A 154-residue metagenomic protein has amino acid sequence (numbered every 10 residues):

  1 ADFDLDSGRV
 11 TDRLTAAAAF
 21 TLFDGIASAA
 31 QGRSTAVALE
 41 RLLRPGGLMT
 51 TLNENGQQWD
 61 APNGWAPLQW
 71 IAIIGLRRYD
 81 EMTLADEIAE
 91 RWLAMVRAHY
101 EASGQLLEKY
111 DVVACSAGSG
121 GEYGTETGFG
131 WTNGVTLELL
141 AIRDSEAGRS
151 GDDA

Functional and structural regions predicted by a protein language model:
A1-G64, R97-A154: Extended glycan-interaction surfaces of carbohydrate-active proteins
A17-A29, Q69-M82: Alpha-helical support elements that line or immediately flank enzyme active sites and cofactor-binding pockets
A36, I88-A89: Inward-facing hydrophobic residues that define packing positions of alpha-helical scaffold repeats
I73, A85, L140-D144: Heptad-repeat amphipathic alpha-helical coiled-coil interaction surface used for oligomerization/assembly
L93-A94: Amphipathic alpha-helical segments of tetratricopeptide repeats
